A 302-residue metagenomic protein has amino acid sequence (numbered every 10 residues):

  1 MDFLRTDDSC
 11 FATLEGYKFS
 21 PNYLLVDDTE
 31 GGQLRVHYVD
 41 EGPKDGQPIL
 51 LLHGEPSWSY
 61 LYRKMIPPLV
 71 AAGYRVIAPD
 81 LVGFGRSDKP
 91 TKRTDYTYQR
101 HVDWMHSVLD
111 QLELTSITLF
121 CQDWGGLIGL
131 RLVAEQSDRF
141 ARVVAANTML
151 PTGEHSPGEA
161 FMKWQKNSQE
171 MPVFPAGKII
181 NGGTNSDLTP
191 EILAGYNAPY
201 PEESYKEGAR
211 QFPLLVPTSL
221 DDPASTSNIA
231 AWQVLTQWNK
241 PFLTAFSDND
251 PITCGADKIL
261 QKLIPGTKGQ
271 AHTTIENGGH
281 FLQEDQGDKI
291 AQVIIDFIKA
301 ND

Functional and structural regions predicted by a protein language model:
M1-P21, L25-D28, V36-E41, P48 (+6 more regions): Flexible "cap/lid" subdomain of the alpha/beta-hydrolase fold that forms the substrate-access gate
H37, H53, H280: Histidine-centered active-site/metal-ligand motif
G46-H53: Short beta-strand element of the alpha/beta-hydrolase
G54-S57, D123: Active-site glycine-rich loops that stabilize anionic/oxyanionic intermediates across multiple enzyme folds
P56-K64, V76: Serine-hydrolase catalytic-loop signature spanning alpha/beta hydrolases and amidase-signature enzymes
V70-D80: A fold-wide structural signal in alpha/beta-hydrolase
G278-G287, A291: Catalytic histidine-centered segment of alpha/beta-hydrolase-like enzymes
